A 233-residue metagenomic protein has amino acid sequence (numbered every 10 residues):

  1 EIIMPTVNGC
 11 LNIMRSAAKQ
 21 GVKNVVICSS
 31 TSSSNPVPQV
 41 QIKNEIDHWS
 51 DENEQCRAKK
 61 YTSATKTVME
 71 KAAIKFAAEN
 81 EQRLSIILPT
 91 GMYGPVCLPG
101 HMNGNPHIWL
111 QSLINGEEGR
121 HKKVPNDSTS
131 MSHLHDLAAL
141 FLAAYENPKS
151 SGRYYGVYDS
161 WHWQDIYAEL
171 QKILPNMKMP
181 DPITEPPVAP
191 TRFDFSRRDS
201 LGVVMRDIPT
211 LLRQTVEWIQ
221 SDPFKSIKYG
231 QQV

Functional and structural regions predicted by a protein language model:
E1-T62, S85: Conserved Rossmann-fold NAD(P)-dependent oxidoreductase catalytic core, especially the SDR/UDP-sugar
S29, M69-V96: Conserved beta-loop-beta element that borders a ligand/cofactor-binding pocket
S33-S34, M92-G94, L137: Conserved sequence/active-site signature of Rossmann-fold short-chain dehydrogenase/reductase
T62-E70: Active-site YXXXK catalytic motif of short-chain dehydrogenase/reductase
E79-Q82, G94-L110, A143-Y154: Glycine/proline-rich active-site loop of Rossmann-fold NAD(P)-dependent oxidoreductases
N105, K122-A143: Substrate-positioning beta->alpha
S128, A138-P187, T215-I219, P223-V233: Mid/C-terminal beta-alpha module of Rossmann-like enzyme folds, strongest in SDR-family dehydrogenases/epimerases
A168, T184-V204: Conserved C-terminal active-site "lid" loop/helix of NAD(P)H-dependent oxidoreductases that clamps the redox cofactor
